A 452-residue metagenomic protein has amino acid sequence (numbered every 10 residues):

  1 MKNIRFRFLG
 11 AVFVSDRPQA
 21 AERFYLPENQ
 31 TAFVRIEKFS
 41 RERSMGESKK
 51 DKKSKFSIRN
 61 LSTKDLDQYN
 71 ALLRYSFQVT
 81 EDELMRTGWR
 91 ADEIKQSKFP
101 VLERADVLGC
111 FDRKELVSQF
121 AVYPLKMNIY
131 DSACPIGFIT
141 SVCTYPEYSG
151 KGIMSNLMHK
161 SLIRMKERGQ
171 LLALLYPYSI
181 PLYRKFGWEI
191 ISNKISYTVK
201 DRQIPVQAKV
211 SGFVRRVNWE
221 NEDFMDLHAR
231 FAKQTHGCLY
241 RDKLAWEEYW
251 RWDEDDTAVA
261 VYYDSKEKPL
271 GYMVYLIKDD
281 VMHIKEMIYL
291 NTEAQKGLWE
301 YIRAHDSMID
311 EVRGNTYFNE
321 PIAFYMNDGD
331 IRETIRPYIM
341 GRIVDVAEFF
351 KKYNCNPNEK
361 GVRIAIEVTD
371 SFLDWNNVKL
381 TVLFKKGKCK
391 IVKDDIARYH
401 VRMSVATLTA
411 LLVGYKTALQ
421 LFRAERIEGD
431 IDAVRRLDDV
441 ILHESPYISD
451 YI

Functional and structural regions predicted by a protein language model:
I4, V12, D16-A21, S44: N-terminal amphipathic/hydrophobic targeting modules at extreme N-termini, encompassing cleavable Sec/SRP-type signal
R41, M45-D67, Q78-E81, V210-I452: Intrinsically disordered, low-complexity, positively biased terminal segments
L73, F77-M127, H236-V259, K352-N354: Active-site rim helix/loop that mediates acceptor-substrate recognition in acyltransferases
G109, E115-L125, F138, C143 (+3 more regions): Conserved beta-strand in the GNAT
Y148-K160, E293-G297: Conserved acetyl-CoA pyrophosphate-binding loop and the N-cap/start of the following alpha-helix in GNAT-like
E167-L171, P177-I195, G297, N319-T334: Conserved active-site alpha-helix within GNAT-family acetyltransferase domains
